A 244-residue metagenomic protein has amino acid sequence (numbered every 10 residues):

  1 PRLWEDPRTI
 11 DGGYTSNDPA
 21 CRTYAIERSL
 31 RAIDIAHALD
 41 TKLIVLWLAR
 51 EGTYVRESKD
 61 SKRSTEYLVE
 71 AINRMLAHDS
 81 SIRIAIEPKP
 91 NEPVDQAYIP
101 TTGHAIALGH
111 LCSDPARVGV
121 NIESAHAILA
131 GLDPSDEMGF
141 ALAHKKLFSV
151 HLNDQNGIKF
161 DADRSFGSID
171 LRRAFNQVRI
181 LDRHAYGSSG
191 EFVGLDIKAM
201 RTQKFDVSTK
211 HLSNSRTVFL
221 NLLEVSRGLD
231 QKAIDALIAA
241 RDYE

Functional and structural regions predicted by a protein language model:
R2-E5, L48-G52, P88-E92, S124-I128 (+2 more regions): Active-site-proximal loop/turn and secondary-structure-junction residues that shape catalytic pockets, frequently
E5-G119: Active-site acidic/histidine proton-transfer and metal-coordination neighborhood in alpha/beta enzyme cores
D34, E70-R74, S80, I99-E244: Histidine-acidic metal/acid-base catalytic patches
